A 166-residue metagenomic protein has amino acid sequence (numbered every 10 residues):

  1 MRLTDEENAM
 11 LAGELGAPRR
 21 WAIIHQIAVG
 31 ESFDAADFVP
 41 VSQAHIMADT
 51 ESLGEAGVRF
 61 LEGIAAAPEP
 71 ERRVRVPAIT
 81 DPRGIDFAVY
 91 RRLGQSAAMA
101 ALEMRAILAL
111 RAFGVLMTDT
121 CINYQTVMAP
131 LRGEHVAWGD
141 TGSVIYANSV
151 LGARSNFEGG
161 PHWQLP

Functional and structural regions predicted by a protein language model:
M1-P166: Non-transmembrane, aqueous-exposed alpha-helical and coiled segments at domain scale
